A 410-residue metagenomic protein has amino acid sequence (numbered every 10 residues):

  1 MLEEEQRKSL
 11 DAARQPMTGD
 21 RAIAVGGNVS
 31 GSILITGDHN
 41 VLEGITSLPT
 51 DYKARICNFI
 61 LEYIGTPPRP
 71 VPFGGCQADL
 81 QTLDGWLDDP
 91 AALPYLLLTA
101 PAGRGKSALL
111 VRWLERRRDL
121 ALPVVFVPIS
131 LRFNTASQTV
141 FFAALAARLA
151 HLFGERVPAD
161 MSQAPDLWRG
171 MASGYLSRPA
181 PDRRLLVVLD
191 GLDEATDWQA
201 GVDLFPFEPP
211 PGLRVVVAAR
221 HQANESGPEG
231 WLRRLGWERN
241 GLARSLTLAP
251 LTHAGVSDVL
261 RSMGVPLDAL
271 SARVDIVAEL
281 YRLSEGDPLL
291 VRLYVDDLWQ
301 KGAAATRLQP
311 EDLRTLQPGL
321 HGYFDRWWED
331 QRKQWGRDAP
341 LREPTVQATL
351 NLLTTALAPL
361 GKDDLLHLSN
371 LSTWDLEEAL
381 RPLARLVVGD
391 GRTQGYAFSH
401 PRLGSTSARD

Functional and structural regions predicted by a protein language model:
M1-N58: Long, low-complexity intrinsically disordered regions enriched in small/polar and proline/glycine residues
S47-L83, E155-A159: Conserved adenine-nucleotide phosphate-binding loops and their immediately adjacent elements
T99, R104-R184, L192-E194: Post-nucleotide-binding-loop coupling segment downstream of the phosphate-binding loop, primarily in RecA-like P-loop
V111, H321, D325-A408: C-terminal boundary/linker of central alpha/beta nucleotide-binding cores
R184-A218, D363, S372-A379: Conserved Walker B catalytic segment
E208-R234: Sensor-1/coupling segment of RecA-like P-loop NTPase cores
R244-D275, L293, P318-E329: Conserved small helical "lid"/interfacial subdomain of P-loop NTPases
L283-D296, G361: The conserved phosphate-sensing helix
